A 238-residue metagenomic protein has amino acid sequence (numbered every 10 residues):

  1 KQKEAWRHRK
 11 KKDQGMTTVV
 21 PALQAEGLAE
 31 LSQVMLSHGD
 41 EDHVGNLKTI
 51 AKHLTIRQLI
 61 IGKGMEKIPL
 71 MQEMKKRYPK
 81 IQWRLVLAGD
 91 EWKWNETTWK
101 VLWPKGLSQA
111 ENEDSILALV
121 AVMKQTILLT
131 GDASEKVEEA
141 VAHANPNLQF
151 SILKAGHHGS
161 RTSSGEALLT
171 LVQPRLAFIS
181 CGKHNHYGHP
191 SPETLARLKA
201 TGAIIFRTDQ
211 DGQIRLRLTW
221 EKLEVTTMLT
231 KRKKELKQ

Functional and structural regions predicted by a protein language model:
K1-Q238: Non-globular, low-confidence helical/coil segments that flank catalytic cores
